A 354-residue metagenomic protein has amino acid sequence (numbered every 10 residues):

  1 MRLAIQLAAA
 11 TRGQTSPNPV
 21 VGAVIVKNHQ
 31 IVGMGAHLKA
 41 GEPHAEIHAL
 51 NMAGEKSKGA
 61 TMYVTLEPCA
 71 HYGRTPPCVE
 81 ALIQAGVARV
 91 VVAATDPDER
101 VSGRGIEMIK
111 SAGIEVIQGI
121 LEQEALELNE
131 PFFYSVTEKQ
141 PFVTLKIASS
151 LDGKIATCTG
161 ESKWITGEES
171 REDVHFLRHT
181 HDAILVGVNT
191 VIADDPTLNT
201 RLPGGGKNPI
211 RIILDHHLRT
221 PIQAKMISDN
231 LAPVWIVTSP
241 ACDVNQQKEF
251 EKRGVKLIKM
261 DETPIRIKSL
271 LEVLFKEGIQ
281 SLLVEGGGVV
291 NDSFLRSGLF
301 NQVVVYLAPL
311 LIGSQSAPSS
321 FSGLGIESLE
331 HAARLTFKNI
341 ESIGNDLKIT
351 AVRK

Functional and structural regions predicted by a protein language model:
M1-R2, L7-R12, S16-N18, M34 (+3 more regions): Enzymes that bind and transform nitrogen-containing heteroaromatic metabolites
L7-A10, M52, P131: Solvent-exposed, charged/polar functional surfaces in cytosolic regulatory/catalytic domains
G13-P17, G41-E42, I106, I120-A148: Proteins enriched for Cys/Gly/acidic motifs involved in redox and nucleic-acid/cofactor modification
T15-H29: N-terminal glycine-rich anion-binding loops that anchor highly charged ligand groups
V21, E80-L82, S149: Short, flexible segments with low predicted structural confidence
I25-E124, I210, N230, W235 (+1 more regions): Zn2+-dependent cytidine deaminase-like catalytic core
E99-R100, L126, N291, G313: Generic structural signal for helix capping and beta-alpha/helix-loop junctions
